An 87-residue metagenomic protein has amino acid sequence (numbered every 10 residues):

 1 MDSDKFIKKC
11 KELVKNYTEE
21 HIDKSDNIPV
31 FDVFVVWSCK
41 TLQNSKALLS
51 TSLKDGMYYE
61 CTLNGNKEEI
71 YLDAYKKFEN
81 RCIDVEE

Functional and structural regions predicted by a protein language model:
M1-H21: N-terminal trafficking/processing presequences and adjacent post-cleavage segments of proteins routed to secretion
D2, P29, D84-E86: Serine/threonine-rich low-complexity intrinsically disordered regions
T18, I22-F34: Intrinsically disordered, low-complexity regulatory segments in eukaryotic proteins
D32-E69: Amphipathic, interaction-prone secondary-structure segments
K67-E87: A short, surface-exposed interaction/processing loop segment used at functional sites
